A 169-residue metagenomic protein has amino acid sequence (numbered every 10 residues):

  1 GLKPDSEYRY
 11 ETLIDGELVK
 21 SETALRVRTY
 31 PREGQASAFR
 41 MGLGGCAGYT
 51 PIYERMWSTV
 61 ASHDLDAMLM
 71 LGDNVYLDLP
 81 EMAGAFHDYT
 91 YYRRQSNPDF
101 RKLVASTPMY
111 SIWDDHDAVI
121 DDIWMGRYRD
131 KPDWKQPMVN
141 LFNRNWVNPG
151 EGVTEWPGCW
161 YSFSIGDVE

Functional and structural regions predicted by a protein language model:
G1-E169: Metal-dependent phosphoester/phosphodiester hydrolase catalytic core
